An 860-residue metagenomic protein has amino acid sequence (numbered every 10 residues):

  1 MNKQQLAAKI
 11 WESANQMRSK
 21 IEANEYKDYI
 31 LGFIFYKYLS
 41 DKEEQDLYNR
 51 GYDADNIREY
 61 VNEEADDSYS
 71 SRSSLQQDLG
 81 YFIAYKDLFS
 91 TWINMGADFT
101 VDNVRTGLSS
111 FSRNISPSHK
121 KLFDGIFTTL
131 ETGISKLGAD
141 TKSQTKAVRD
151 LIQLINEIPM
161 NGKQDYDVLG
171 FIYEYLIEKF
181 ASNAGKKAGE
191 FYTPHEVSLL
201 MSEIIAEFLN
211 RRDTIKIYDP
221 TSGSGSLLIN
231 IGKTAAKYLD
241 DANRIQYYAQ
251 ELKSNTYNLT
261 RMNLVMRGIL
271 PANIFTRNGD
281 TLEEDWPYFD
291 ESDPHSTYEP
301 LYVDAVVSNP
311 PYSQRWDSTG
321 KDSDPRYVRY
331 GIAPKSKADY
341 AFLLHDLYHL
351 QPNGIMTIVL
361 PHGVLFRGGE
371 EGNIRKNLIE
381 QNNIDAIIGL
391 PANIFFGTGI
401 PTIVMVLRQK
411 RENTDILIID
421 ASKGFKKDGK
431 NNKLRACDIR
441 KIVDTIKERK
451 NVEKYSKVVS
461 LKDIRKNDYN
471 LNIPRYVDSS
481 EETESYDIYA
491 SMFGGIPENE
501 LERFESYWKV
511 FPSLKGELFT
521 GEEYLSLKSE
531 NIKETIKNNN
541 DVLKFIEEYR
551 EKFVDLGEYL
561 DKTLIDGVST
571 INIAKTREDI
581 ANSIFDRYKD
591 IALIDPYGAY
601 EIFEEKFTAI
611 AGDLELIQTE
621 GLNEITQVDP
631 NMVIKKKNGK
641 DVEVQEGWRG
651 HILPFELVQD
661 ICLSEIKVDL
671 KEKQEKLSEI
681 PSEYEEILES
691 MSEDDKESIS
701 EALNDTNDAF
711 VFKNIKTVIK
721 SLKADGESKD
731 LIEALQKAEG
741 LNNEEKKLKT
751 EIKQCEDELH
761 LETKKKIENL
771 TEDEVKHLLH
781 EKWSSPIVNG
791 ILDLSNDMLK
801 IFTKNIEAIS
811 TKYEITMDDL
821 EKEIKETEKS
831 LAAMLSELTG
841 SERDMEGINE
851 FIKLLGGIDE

Functional and structural regions predicted by a protein language model:
M1-I205, A272, N278-T281, G389-A392 (+3 more regions): Non-catalytic, mostly N-terminal accessory regions of nucleic-acid modification and defense proteins
K9, Q16, E22-Y38, P334-L407 (+1 more regions): Conserved Class I SAM-dependent methyltransferase catalytic core
Y36, D41, S224, S254-N255 (+8 more regions): Conserved nucleotide-binding/hydrolysis micro-motifs of P-loop NTPases
K179-S182, D322-V328: Gly-rich Lys/Arg/Thr-decorated short loops/hinges at beta-loop-alpha junctions or inter-strand turns that position
K187-S308, S313-D317, D324-Y330, P334 (+4 more regions): Conserved S-adenosyl-L-methionine
A236, V265, I269, P311 (+13 more regions): Hydrophobic alpha-helix feature that most strongly marks membrane-spanning transmembrane helices and their immediate
L264, K321-D324, G372-R375, T402-V404 (+2 more regions): Short secondary-structure boundary/capping segments
F396-F493: Flexible, glycine-/basic-rich loop-and-beta segments that form/coincide with the SAM-dependent methyltransferase
